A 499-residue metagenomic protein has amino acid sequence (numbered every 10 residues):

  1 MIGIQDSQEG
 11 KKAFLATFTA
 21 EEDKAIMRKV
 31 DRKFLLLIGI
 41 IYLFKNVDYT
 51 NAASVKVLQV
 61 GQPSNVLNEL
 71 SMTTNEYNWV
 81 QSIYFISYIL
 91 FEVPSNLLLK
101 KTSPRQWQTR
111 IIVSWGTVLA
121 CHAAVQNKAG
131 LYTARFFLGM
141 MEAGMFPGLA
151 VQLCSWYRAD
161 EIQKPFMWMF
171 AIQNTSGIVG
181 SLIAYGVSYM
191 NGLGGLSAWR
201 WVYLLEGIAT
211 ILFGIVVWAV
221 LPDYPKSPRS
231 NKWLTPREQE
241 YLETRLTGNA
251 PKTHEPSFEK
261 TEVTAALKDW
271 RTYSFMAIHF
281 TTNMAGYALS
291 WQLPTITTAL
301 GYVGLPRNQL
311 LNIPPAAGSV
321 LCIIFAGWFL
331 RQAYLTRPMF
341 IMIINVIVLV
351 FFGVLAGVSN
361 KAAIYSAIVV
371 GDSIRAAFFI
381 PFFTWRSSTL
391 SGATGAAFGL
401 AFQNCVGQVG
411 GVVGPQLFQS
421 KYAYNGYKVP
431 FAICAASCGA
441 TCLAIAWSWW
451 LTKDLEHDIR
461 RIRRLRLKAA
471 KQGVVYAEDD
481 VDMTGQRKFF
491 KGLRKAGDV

Functional and structural regions predicted by a protein language model:
M1-Y49, A53, T74, W218-K252 (+1 more regions): Intracellular terminal tails of multi-pass secondary transporters
D48, L70-S71, P94, T102-S103 (+6 more regions): Helix-breaking motifs and short loop linkers at transmembrane-helix boundaries and internal kinks in secondary membrane
A53, T261-W328, F379, F383-T384 (+1 more regions): Extracytoplasmic gate region of multi-pass secondary transporters
A53-L90: Extracellular/periplasmic helix-loop-helix junction of adjacent transmembrane segments in MFS-like secondary
I89-Y132: Conserved MFS/SLC helix-loop-helix module at the cytosolic interface between two early adjacent transmembrane helices
L90-P104, L321-T336: Helix-to-loop junctions at the C-terminal end of transmembrane segments in multipass secondary transporters
V113-Q126, G139, V346-S359: C-terminal ends and interior cores of transmembrane alpha-helices in multi-pass membrane transporters/permeases
Q163-L196, L204-T210, L400-G414: Glycine-rich segments within core transmembrane alpha-helices of 12-TM secondary carriers
